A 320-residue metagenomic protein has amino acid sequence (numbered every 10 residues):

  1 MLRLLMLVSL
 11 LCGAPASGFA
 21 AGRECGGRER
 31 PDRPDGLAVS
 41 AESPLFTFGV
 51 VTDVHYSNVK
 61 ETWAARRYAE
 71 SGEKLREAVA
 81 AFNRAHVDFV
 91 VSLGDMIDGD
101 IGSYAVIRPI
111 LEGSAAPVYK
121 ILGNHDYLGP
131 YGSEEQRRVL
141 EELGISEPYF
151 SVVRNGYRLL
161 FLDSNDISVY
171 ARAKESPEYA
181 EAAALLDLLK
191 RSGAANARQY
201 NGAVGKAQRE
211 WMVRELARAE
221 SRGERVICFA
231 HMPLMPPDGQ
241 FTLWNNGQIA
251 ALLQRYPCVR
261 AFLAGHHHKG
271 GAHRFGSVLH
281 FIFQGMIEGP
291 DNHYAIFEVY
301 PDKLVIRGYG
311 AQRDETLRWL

Functional and structural regions predicted by a protein language model:
R3-A14: Bacterial N-terminal signal peptides
F19-A105, A207: N-terminal active-site segment of His-dependent metallophosphoesterases
C25-S40, G102-R222, Q248-C258, A272-G308 (+1 more regions): Extended active-site neighborhood of metal-dependent phosphoesterases/phosphodiesterases
L45, V87, A115, G223-R225 (+1 more regions): A general structural motif
F46, D88, Y149, G156-Y157 (+1 more regions): Alpha/beta-hydrolase fold active-site loops
V50-T52, V90-D95, V118-N124, I227-A230 (+2 more regions): Active-site neighborhood of phospho(di)ester-bond hydrolases with catalytic His/Asp-centered motifs
Y56, I97-D98, D126, R158 (+2 more regions): Short active-site segment of divalent metal-dependent hydrolases/proteases that encodes the spacing between
E61-A69, Y131-S133, D238-L243: Short, flexible/disordered intra-domain loops and linkers
